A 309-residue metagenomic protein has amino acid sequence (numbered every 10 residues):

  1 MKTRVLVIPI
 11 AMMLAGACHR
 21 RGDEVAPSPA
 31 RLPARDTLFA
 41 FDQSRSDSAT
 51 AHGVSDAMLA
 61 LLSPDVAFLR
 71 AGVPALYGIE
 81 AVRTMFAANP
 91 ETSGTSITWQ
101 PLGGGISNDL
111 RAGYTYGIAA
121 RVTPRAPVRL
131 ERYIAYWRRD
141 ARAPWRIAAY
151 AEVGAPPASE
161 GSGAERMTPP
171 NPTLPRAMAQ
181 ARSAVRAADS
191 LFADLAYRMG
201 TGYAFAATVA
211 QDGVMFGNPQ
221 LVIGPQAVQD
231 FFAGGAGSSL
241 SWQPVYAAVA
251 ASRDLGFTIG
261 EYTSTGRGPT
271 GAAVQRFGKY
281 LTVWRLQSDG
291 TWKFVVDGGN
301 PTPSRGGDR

Functional and structural regions predicted by a protein language model:
M1-V7: Bacterial N-terminal signal peptides that target proteins for export
V7-A15: Bacterial N-terminal signal peptides
C18-P64, A148, G154-Y203, A207: Short, low-complexity N-terminal intrinsically disordered segments enriched in polar/charged residues
R21, V128-R166, F277-R305: Short beta-strand edge/turn micro-motifs at domain boundaries
P29-D36, S55-D109, V128, G202-S252 (+1 more regions): A solvent-exposed, acidic/Ser-Thr-rich amphipathic alpha-helical stretch
R45, W99, A112-Y116, I134-W137 (+7 more regions): Short, structured motif recognition centered on aromatic/hydrophobic residues
P64-A67, Y116-V122, I259-G266: Generic short beta-strand segments
V82, F86, Q100-I106, I118-R121 (+6 more regions): Hydrophobic/aromatic beta-strand elements that line small-molecule binding cavities or substrate pockets in beta-rich
